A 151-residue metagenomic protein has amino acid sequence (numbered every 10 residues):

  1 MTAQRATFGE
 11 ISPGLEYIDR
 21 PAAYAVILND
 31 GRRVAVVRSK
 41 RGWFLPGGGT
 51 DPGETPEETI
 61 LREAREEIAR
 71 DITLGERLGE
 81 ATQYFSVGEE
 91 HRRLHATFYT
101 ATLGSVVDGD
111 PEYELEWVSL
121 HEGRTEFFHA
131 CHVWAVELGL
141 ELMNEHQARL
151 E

Functional and structural regions predicted by a protein language model:
M1-Y24: Acidic, metal-coordinating catalytic segment for phosphate/diphosphate chemistry, firing primarily on the Nudix
A3, P21-A23, R32, L94-T97 (+1 more regions): Change "...and in nucleic-acid phosphodiester-cleaving endonucleases..." to "...and in nucleic-acid processing enzymes
I27-L28, V36, T100-A101, W117: Conserved hydrophobic "DFG−1" position in protein kinase catalytic cores
N29-R70: Conserved Nudix-box catalytic region and its N-terminal flanking loop in Nudix hydrolases and closely related
R33-V34, S105-G109: Short helix-loop capping/hinge motifs at secondary-structure junctions, enriched in acidic/polar residues
W43, D108-E151: Nudix hydrolase/Nudix homology domain
A69-E80: A short coil-to-beta-strand element that immediately follows conserved catalytic motifs
T82-V107, E116: Active-site-adjacent beta-strand/loop module that shapes the phosphate/pyrophosphate-binding cleft
